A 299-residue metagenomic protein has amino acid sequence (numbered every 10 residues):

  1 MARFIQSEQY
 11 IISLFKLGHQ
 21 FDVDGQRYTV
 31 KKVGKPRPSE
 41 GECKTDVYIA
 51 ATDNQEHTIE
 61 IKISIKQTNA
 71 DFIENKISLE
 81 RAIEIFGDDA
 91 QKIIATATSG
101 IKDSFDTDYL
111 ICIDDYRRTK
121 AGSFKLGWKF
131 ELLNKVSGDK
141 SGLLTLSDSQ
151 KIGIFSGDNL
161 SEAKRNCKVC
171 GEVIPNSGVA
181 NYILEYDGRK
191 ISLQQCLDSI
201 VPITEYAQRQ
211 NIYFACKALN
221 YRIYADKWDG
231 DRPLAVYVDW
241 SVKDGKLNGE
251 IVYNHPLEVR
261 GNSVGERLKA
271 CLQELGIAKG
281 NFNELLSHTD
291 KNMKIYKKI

Functional and structural regions predicted by a protein language model:
M1-I83: Catalytic centers of nucleases
H19, C43, V173, A278-G280 (+1 more regions): Intrinsic disorder/low-complexity signature
E56-L268, L272: Catalytic cores of nucleic-acid endonucleases
H255-I299: Hydrophobic, glycine-enriched assembly/anchoring segments
